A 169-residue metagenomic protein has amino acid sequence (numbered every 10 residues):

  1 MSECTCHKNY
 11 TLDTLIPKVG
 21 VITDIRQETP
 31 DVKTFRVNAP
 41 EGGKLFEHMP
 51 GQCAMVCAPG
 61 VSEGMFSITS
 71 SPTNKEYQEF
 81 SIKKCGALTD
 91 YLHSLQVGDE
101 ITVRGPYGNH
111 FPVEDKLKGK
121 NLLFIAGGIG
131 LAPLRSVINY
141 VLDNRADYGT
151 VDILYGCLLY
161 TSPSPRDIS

Functional and structural regions predicted by a protein language model:
C4-D99, C157-L158: Ferredoxin-reductase
S62-T69, G108-K116: Short, Lys/Arg- and Gly-enriched loop/turn segments at beta-strand edges
T102-R104: Helix-loop module immediately N-terminal to the HCX5R catalytic loop in PTP-like cysteine phosphatase domains
L123-I125: Conserved beta-strand elements of the Class I
R135-L142: Histidine-anchored nucleotide/phosphate-binding helix
G149-L158: Short internal beta-strands
Y160-S169: Single conserved hydrophobic/aromatic residue that forms the stacking wall/gate of nucleotide- or nucleobase-binding
